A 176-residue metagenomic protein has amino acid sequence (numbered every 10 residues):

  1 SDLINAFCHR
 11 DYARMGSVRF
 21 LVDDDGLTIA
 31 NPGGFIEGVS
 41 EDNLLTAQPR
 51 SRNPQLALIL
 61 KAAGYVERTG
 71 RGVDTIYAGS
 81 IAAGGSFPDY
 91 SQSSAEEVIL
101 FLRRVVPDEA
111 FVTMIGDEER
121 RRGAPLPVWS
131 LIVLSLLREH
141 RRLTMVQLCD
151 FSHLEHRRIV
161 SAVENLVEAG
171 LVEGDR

Functional and structural regions predicted by a protein language model:
S1-R176: C-terminal regulatory or interaction extensions
